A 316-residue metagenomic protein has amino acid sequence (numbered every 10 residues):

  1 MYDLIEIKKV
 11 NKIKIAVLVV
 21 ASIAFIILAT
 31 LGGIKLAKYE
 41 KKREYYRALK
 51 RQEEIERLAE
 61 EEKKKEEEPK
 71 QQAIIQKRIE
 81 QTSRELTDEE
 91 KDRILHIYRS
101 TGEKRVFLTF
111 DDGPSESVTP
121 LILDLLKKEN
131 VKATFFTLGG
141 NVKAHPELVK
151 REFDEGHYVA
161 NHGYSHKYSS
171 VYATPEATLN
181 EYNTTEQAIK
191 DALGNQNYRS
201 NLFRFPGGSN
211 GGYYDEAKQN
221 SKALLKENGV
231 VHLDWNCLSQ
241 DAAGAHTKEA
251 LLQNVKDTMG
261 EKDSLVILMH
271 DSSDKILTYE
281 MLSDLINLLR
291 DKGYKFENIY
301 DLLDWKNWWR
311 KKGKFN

Functional and structural regions predicted by a protein language model:
M1-I13: N-terminal Lys/Arg-rich, disordered targeting/topogenic segments
K12-A16, K42-E54, A59, A73 (+6 more regions): Catalytic-site microenvironment of enzymes that process N-acetyl-hexosamine-containing cell-wall polysaccharides
V17-L31: Hydrophobic membrane-insertion alpha-helices, especially the h-region of bacterial N-terminal signal peptides
K35-E103: N-terminal, intrinsically disordered, polar/charged segments of Gram-positive cell-envelope systems that serve as
E67-E68, Y158, V266: A composition/secondary-structure signal for short, hydrophobic, low-basic-content segments with alpha-helix propensity
K77-D191, N195-N201, L288: Active-site beta->alpha N-cap acidic-glycine motif
H166-L268, S272-R290, Y294-K295, D301-L302 (+1 more regions): Catalytic domains of cell-wall/extracellular-matrix polysaccharide-remodeling enzymes, centered on de-N-acetylation
